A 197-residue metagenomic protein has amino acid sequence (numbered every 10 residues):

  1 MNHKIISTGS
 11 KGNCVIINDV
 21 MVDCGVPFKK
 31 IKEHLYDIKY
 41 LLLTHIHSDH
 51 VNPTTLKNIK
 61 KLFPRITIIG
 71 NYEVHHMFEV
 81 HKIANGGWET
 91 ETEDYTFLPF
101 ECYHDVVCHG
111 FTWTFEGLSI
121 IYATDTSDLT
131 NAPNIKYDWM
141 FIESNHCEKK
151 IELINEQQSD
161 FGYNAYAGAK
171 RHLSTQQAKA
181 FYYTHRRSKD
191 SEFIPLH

Functional and structural regions predicted by a protein language model:
M1-H34, V107-D125, W139: Conserved beta-strand hairpin/beta-sheet module of binuclear metal-dependent hydrolase folds, prominently
S7-T8, D23-V26, I46, E73 (+4 more regions): Active-site metal-binding loops of divalent metal-dependent hydrolases
V20-M21, L42, L98, I121 (+2 more regions): Conserved beta-strand elements of the Class I
P27-G70, D138: Active-site metal-binding motif and surrounding structural segment of the metallo-beta-lactamase
I31, T130-N134: Short conserved loop adjoining the S-adenosyl-L-methionine
D37-I38, R65, G117, Y137 (+1 more regions): A general structural motif
T67-L118: Metallo-beta-lactamase
N134-H197: Cap/insert and terminal regions of metallo-dependent hydrolase folds
